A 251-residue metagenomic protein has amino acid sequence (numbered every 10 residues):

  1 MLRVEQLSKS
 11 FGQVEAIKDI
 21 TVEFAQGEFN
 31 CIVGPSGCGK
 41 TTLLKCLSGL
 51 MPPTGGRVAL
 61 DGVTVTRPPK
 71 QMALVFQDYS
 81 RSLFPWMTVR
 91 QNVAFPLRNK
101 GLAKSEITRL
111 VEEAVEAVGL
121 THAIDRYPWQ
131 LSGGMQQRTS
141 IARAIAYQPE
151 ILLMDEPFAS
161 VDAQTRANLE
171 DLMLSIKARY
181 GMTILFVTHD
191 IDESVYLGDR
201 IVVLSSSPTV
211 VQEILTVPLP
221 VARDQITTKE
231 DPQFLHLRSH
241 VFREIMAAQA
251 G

Functional and structural regions predicted by a protein language model:
V33-P35: The feature captures the beta-strand-to-loop junction immediately N-terminal to the Walker
S48: Helix-to-loop junction immediately C-terminal to a conserved catalytic motif
G56-P68: Conserved ABC transporter NBD signature motif
R98, S105-A123, S175: Conserved ABC ATPase "signature" region
Y127-L131, M135: Conserved ABC ATPase signature
A146-E150: A short, proline-enriched helix->beta-strand linker immediately N-terminal to the Walker B motif in ABC-type P-loop
L152-D155: Catalytic Walker B motif of ABC-type/P-loop ATPase nucleotide-binding domains
